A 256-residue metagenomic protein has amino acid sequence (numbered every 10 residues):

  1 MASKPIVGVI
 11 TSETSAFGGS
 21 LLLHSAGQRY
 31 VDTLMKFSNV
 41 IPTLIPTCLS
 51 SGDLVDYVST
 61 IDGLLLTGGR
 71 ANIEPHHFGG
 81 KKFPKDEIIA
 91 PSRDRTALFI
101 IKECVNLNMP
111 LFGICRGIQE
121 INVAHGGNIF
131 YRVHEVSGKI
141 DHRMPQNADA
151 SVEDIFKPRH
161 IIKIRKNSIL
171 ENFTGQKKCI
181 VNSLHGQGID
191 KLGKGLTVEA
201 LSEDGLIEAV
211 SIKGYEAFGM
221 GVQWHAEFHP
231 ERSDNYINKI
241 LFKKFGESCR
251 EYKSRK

Functional and structural regions predicted by a protein language model:
M1-F112, V123-F130, H134-T174, K178-I180 (+5 more regions): N-terminal beta1-alpha1 cap of cysteine-dependent amidohydrolase-like domains
G113, I118: Glycine-rich beta-to-alpha active-site loop
M220-Q223: Active-site-proximal beta-strand elements of phosphoester/diester hydrolases
